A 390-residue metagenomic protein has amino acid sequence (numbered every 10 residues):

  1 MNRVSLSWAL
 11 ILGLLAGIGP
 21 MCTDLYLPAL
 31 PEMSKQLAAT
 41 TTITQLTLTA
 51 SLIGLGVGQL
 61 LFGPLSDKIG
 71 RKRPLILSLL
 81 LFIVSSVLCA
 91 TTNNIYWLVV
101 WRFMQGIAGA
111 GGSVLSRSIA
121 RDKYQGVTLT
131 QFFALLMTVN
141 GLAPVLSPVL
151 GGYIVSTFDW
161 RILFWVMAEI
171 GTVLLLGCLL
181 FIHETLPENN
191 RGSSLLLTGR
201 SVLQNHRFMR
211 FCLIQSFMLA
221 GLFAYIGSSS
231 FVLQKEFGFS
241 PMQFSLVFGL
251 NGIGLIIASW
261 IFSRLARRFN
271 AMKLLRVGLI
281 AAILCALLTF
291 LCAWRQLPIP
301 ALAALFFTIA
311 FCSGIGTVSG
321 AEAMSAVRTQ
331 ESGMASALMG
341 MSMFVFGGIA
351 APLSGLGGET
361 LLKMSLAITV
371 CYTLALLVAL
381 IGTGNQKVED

Functional and structural regions predicted by a protein language model:
A38, G70, T91-W97, A108 (+2 more regions): Helix-breaking motifs and short loop linkers at transmembrane-helix boundaries and internal kinks in secondary membrane
V57-Y96: Conserved MFS/SLC helix-loop-helix module at the cytosolic interface between two early adjacent transmembrane helices
L81-L88, Y96-M104, I299-F307: Paired small-residue
W97, G126-V127, A134-L180, L246: Helix-loop-helix hairpin linking two adjacent transmembrane segments in secondary transporters
W101-L142: Cytoplasmic helix-loop-helix junction between adjacent transmembrane helices in 12-TM secondary transporters
H183-C212: Juxtamembrane intracellular "pre-TM" segments in multi-pass secondary transporters
K273-T317: C-terminal transmembrane helical hairpin of 12-TM major facilitator-type secondary transporters
E322-T360, A367-I368: A late C-terminal transmembrane helix in Major Facilitator Superfamily
